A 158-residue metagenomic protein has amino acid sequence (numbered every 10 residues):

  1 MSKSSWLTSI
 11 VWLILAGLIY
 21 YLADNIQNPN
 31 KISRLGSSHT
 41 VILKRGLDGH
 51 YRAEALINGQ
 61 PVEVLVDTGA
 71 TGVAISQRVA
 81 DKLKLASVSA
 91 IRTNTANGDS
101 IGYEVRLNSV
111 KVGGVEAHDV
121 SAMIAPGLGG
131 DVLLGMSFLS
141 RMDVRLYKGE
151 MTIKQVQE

Functional and structural regions predicted by a protein language model:
M1-E63, T68-E158: Pepsin/retropepsin-fold aspartyl endopeptidases
